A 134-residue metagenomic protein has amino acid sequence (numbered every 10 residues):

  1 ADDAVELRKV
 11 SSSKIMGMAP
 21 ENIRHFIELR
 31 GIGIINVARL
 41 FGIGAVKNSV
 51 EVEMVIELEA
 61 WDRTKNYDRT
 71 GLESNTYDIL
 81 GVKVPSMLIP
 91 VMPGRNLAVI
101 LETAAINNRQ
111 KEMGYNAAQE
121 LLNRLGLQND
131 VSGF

Functional and structural regions predicted by a protein language model:
A1-A60: Conserved nucleotide-sensing/catalytic segment adjacent to the nucleotide-binding pocket in NTP-handling enzymes
S49-F134: Conserved NTP phosphate-binding and transfer environment spanning the P-loop NTPase/kinase superfamily
